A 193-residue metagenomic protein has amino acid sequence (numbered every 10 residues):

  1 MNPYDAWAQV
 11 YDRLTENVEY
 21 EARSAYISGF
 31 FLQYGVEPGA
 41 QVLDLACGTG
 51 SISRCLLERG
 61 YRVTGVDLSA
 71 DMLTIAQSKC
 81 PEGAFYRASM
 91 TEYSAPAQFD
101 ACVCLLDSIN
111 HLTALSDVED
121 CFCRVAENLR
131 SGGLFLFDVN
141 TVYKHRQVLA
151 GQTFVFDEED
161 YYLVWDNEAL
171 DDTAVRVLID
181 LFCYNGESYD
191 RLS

Functional and structural regions predicted by a protein language model:
M1-P38: Conserved class I S-adenosyl-L-methionine
L43, G50-E92: Class I SAM-dependent methyltransferase SAM/SAH-binding core
S94-A101: A short acidic, Gly/Pro-enriched loop at the edge of an enzyme's catalytic core that lines a small-molecule cofactor
L105-D107: Residues lining the SAM
N110-L112: A short His-aromatic
E119-S131: A short glycine-rich, Lys/Arg-flanked "PGG" loop and its adjoining helix->strand segment in the class I
G132-V139: Conserved beta-strand signature within the Rossmann-like core of class I S-adenosyl-L-methionine
V139-S193: SAM-dependent methyltransferase
